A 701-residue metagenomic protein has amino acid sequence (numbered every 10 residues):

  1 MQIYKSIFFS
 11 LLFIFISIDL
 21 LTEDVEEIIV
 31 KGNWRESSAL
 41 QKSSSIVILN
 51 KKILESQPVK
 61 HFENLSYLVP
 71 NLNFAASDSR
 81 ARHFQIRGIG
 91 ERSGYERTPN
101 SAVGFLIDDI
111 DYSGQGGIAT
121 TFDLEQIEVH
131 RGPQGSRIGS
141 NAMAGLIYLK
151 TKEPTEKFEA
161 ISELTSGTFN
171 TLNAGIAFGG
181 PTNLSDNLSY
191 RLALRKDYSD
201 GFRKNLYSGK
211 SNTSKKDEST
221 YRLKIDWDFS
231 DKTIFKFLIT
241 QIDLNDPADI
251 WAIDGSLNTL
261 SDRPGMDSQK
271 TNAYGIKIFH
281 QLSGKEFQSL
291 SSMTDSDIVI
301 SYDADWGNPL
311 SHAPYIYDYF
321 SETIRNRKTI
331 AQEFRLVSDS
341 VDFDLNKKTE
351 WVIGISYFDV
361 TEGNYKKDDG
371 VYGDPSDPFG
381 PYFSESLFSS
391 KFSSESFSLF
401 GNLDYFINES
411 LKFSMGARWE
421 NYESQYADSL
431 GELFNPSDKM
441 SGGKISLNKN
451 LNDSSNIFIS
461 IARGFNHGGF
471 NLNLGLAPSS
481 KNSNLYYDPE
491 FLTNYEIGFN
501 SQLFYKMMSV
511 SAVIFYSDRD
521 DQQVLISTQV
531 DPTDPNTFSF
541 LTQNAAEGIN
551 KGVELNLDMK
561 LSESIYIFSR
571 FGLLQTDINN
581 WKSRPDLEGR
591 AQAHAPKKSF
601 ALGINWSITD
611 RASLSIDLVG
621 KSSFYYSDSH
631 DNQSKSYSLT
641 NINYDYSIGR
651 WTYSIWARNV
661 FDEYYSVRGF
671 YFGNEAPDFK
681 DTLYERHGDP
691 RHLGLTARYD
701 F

Functional and structural regions predicted by a protein language model:
E27, F62-E63, H83-Q85, V129 (+3 more regions): N-terminal periplasmic accessory domains that precede and gate Gram-negative outer-membrane beta-barrel machines
I28, D518, I567, G620-Y625 (+1 more regions): C-terminal beta-signal and adjacent terminal beta-strands/loops of Gram-negative outer-membrane beta-barrel proteins
G94-Y95, A102-P133: Short acidic/polar hinge/loop motifs at secondary-structure boundaries that mediate gating or recognition
Y95, D243-S256, D359-G363, E423-Q425 (+7 more regions): Surface-exposed extracellular loop regions of Gram-negative outer-membrane beta-barrel proteins, predominantly
E159-I161, S166-S199, R203-D246, K270-I276 (+10 more regions): Transmembrane beta-barrel wall of Gram-negative outer-membrane proteins
D226-I234, T240, L336, K348-V352 (+5 more regions): Structural signature of Gram-negative outer-membrane beta-barrels, strongest in the C-terminal barrel of TonB-dependent
K277-L282, E286-A304, N450, N456-A462 (+5 more regions): Membrane-embedded beta-barrel scaffold of Gram-negative outer-membrane proteins
V337-D339, W351-G354, F406, S410-F413 (+4 more regions): Gram-negative outer-membrane beta-barrel transporters
